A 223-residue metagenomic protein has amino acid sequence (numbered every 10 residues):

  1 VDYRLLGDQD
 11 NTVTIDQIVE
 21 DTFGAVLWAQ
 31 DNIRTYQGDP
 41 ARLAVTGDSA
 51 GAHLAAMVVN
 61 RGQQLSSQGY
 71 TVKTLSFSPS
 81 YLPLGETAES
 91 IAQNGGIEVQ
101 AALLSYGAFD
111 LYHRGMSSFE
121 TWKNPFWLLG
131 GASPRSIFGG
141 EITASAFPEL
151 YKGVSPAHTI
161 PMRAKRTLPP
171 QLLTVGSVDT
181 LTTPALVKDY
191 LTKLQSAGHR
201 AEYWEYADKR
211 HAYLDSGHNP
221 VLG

Functional and structural regions predicted by a protein language model:
V1-G223: Alpha/beta-hydrolase superfamily serine-hydrolase fold, recognizing
